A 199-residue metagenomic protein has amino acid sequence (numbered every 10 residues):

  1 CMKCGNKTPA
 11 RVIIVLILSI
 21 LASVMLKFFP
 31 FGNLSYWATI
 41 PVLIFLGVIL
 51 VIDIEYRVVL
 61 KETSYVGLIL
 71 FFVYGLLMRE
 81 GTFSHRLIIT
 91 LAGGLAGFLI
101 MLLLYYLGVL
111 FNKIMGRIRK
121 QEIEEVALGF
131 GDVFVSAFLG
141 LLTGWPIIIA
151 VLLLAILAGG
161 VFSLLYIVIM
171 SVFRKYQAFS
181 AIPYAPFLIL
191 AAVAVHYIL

Functional and structural regions predicted by a protein language model:
M2: Cys/His/Pro-rich metal-binding microdomains
G5-F83: Intramembrane alpha-helical segments
K7, P30-S35, G81-H85, I89 (+3 more regions): Juxtamembrane/transmembrane-helix boundary motifs in multi-pass membrane proteins
I13-I17, Y36-I40, Y65, L87-L95 (+2 more regions): Hydrophobic alpha-helical transmembrane segments
P30, I54-E55, L107-G116, I169-Q177: Membrane-interfacial segments
F45-I49, Y56-A158: Functional transmembrane core segments of multi-pass inner-membrane proteins
F72-G75, V193-Y197: Aromatic-anchored segments of alpha-helical transmembrane domains
L164-A194: Interfacial loop-to-transmembrane junctions
